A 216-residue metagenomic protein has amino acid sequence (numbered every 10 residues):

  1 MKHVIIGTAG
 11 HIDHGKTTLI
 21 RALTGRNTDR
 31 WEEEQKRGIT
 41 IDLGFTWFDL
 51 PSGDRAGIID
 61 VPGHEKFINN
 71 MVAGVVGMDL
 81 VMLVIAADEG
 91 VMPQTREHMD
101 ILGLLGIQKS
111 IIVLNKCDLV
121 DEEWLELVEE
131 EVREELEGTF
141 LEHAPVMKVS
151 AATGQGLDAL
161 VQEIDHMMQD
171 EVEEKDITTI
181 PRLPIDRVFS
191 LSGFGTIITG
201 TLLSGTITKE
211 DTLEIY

Functional and structural regions predicted by a protein language model:
M1-I58: Conserved G1/Walker A P-loop phosphate-binding module
K2-I6, I12, L102, C117 (+1 more regions): Conserved structured catalytic cores and adjacent interaction surfaces of nucleotide-binding/hydrolyzing enzymes
D13, L19, G38, D60 (+9 more regions): Residue-level signature of catalytic and energy-coupling elements of molecular machines, predominantly ATP/GTP-dependent
H14, P62, Q155: ATP-binding Walker
R21, N69, A73, L83 (+8 more regions): Solvent-exposed alpha-helical segments within well-ordered globular domains of core cellular machineries
D54-R55, V61-K66, V76-L127: Conserved Switch II/interswitch segment of TRAFAC-class P-loop GTPases
E134-Y216: Conserved catalytic-core segments of large NTP-driven translation/proteostasis enzymes
